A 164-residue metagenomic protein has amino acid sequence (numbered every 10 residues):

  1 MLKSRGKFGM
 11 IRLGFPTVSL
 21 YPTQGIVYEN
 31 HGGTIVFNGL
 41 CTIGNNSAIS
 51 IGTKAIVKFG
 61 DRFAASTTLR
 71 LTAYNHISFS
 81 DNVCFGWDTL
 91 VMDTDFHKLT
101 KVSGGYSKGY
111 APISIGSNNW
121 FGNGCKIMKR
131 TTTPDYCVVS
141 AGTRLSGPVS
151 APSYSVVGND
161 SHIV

Functional and structural regions predicted by a protein language model:
R5-T133, A141-T143, G147-Y154, D160-S161: Flexible, glycine/small-residue-enriched loop-and-beta-strand segment within the central core of proteins
